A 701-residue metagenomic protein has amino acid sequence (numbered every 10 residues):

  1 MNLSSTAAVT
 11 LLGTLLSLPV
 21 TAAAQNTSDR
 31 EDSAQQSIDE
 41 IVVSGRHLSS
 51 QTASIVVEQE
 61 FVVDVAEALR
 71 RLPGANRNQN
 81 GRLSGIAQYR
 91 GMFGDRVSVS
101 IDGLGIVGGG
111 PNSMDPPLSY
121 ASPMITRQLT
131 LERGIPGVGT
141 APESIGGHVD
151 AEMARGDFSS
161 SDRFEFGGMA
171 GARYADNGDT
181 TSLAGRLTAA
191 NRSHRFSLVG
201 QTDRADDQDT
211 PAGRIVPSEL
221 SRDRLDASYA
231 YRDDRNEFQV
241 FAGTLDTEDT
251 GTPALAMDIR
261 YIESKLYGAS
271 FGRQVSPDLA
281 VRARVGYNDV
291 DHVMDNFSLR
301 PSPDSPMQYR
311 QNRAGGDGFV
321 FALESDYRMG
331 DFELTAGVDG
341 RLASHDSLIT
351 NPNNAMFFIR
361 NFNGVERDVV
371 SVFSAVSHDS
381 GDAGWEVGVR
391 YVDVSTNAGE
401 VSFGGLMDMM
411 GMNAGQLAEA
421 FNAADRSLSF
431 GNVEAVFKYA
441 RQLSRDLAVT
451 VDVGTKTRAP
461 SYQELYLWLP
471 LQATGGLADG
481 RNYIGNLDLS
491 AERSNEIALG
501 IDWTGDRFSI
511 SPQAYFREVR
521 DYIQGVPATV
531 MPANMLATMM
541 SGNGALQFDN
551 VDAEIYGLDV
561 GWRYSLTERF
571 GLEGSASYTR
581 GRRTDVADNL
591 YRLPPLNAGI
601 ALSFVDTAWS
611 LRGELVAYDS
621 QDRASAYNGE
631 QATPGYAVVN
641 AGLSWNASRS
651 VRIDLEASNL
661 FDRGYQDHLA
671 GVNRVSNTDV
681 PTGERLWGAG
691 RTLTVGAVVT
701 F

Functional and structural regions predicted by a protein language model:
D29, A205-D206, P211-A212, V216-R222 (+3 more regions): Flexible loop and strand-edge segments within Gram-negative outer membrane beta-barrel domains
D29-R163, D179, L499: Acidic, small-polar-rich N-terminal luminal/periplasmic segments of exported/outer-membrane proteins
P111, D150, R155-D157, E165 (+4 more regions): Periplasmic-side early beta-strands and strand-to-turn transitions of outer-membrane beta-barrels
A256-V275, N312-G318, N361-R367, A414-K438 (+10 more regions): Outer-membrane beta-barrel signature, preferentially recognizing the C-terminal barrel domain of Gram-negative
M294-Q311, S347-R360, T396-S427, Y466-G485 (+3 more regions): Solvent-exposed loop segments that connect transmembrane elements
D331, H378-W385, V394, S509-S511 (+4 more regions): Gram-negative outer-membrane beta-barrel transporters
T335-A448, D452-G454, P460, Q472-G475: Signature of Gram-negative outer-membrane beta-barrel scaffolds
R520, A617-R623, S644-F701: C-terminal beta-signal and adjacent terminal beta-strands/loops of Gram-negative outer-membrane beta-barrel proteins
